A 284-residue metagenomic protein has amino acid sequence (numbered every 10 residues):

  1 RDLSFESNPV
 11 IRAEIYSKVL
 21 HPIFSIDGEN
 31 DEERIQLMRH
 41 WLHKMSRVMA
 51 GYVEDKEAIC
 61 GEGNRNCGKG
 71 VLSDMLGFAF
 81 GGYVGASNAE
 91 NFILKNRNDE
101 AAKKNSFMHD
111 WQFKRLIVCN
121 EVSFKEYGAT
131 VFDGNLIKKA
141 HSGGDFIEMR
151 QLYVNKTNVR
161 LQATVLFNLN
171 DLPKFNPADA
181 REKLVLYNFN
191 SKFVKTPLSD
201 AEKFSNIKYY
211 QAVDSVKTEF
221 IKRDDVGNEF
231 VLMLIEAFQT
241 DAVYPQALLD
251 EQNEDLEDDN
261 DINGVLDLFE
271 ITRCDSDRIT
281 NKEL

Functional and structural regions predicted by a protein language model:
R1-E283: Feature primarily recognizes SF3-like P-loop helicase cores of small DNA viruses
